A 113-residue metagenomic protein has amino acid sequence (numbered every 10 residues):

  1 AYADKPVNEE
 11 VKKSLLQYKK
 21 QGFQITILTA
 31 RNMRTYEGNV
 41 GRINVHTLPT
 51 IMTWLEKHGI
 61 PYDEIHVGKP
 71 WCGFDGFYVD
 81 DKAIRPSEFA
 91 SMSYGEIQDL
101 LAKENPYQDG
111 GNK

Functional and structural regions predicted by a protein language model:
A1-K113: HAD-like aspartate-dependent phosphatase fold
